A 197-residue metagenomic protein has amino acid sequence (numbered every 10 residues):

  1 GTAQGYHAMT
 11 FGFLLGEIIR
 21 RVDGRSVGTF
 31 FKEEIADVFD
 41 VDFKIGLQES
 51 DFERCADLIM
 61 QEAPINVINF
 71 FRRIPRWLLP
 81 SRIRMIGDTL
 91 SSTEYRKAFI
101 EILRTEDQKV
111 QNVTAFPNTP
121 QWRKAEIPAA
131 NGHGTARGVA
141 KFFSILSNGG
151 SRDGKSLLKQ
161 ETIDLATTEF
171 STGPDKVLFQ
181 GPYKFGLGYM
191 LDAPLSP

Functional and structural regions predicted by a protein language model:
G1-S196: Short, surface-exposed loop or secondary-structure junction motifs that flank catalytic or metal-binding residues
